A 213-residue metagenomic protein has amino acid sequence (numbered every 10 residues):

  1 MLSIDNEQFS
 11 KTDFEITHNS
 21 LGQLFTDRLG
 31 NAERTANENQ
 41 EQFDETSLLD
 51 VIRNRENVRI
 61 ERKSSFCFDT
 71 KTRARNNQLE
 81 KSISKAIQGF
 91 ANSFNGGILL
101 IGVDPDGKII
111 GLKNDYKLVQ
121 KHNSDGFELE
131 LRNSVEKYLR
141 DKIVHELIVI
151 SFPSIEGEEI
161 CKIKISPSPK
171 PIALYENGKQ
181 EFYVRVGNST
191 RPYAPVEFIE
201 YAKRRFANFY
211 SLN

Functional and structural regions predicted by a protein language model:
M1-N213: Conserved N-terminal catalytic/coupling substructures associated with nucleotide/phosphate chemistry
